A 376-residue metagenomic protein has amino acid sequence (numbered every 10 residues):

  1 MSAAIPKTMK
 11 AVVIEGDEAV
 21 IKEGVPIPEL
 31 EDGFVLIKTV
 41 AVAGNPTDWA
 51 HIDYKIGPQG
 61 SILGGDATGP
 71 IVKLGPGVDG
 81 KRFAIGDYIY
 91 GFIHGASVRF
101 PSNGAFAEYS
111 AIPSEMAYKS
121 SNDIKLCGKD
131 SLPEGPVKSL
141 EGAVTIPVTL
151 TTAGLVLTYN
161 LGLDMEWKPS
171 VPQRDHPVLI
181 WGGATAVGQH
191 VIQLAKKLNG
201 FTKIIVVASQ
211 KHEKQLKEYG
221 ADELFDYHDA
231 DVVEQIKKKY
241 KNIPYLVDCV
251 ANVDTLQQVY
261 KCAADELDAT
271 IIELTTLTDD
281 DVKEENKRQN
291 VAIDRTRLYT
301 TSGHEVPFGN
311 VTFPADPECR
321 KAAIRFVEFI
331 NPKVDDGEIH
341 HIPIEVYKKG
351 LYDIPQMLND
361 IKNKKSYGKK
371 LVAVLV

Functional and structural regions predicted by a protein language model:
S2-E31, K38-T68, K73, K81-V376: Terminal helix/beta-alpha structural elements that buttress the NAD(P)+-binding lobe
